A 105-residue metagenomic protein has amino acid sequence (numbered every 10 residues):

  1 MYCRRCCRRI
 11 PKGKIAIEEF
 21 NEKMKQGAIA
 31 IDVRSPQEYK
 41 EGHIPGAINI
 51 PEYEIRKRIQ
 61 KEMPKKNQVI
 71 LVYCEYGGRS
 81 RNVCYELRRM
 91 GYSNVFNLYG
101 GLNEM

Functional and structural regions predicted by a protein language model:
M1-E41: Flexible, polar/low-complexity N-terminal or interdomain linker segments that lie immediately upstream of folded
K14, A30, A47-N49, V95-N97: Conserved beta-strand scaffold positions in the cores of enzyme catalytic domains, especially in NTP/NDP-utilizing
E19, E54-I59: Short acidic active-site motifs
M24, H43, I59, Y99: Short, flexible helix/strand-to-coil boundary loops that buttress conserved ligand/catalytic motifs in alpha/beta
K40, R56, N103: Nucleotide phosphate-binding site architecture
H43-P45, G91: Short, structured coil segments at secondary-structure junctions
Q60-M105: Catalytic cysteine-centered active loop of the rhodanese-like fold, especially the PTP/DSP P-loop
